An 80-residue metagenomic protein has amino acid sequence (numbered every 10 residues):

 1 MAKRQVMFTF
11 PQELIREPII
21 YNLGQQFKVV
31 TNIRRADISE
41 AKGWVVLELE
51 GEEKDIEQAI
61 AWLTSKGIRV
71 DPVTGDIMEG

Functional and structural regions predicted by a protein language model:
M1-W44, E48-G80: Long, contiguous binding/interaction regions
